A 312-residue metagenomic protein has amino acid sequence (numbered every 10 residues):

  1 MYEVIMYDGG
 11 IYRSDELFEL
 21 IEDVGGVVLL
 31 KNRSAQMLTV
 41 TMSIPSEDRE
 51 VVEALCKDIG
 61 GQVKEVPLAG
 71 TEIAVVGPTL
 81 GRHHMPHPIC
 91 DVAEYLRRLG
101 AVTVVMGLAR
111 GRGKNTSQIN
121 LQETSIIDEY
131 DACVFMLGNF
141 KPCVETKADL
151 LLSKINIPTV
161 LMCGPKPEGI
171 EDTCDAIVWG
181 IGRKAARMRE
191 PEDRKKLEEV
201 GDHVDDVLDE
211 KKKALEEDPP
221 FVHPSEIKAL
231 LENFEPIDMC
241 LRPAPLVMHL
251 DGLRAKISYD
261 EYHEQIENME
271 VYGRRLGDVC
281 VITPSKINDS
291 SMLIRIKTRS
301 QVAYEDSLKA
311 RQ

Functional and structural regions predicted by a protein language model:
M1-G9, L38, A74-G77: Short glycine-/aliphatic-rich beta-strand segments at the starts of folded cytosolic domains
D8-L29, V52: Short amphipathic alpha-helix segments
V24-L55: Helix-enriched interaction subdomains in cytosolic or periplasmic regions, typified by TIR/SEFIR signaling/NADase cores
V27-R33, A54-V75: Conserved short beta-strand edge segments in small beta-sheet-based binding/regulatory domains
E47, T71-Y95: Short, low-order "capping/linker" segments at domain edges
V92-Y95, L99-Q265: Long, charge-rich C-terminal accessory regions
L161-M162, D205, D209, L215 (+5 more regions): Long, compositionally biased intrinsically disordered terminal regions
P243-D306: N-terminal accessory interaction module
